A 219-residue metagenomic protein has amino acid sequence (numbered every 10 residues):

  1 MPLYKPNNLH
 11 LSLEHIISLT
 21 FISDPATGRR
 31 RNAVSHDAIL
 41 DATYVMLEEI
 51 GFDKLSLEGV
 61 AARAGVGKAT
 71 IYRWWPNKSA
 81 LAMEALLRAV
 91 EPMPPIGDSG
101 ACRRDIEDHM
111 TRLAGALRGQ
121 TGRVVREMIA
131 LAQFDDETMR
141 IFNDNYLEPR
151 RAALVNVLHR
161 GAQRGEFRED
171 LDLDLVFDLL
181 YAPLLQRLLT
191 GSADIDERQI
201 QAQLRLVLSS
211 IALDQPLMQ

Functional and structural regions predicted by a protein language model:
M1-A26, D108, G115, A152 (+3 more regions): C-terminal peripheral helix-coil segments that are non-catalytic and often amphipathic
M1-R63, W74, A80: Basic, helix-initiating cap at the start of DNA-binding domains
L47-I50, S56-L57, G67-K68, K78-L86 (+4 more regions): Amphipathic alpha-helical segments enriched in hydrophobic/aromatic and basic residues that form the DNA-contacting
W74-W75, F142, Y146, L154 (+3 more regions): Tryptophan-centric aromatic hotspots in well-structured domains and transmembrane helices
N77, L131-D136: Short loop-to-helix capping motifs
L86-P92: Short, basic, alpha-helical segments at the C-terminal edge of helix-turn-helix-like DNA-binding modules
P94-R123: Hydrophobic alpha-helical connector segments
G115-E127, E137-Q163, L175: Amphipathic alpha-helical packing segments from all-alpha helical-bundle domains
